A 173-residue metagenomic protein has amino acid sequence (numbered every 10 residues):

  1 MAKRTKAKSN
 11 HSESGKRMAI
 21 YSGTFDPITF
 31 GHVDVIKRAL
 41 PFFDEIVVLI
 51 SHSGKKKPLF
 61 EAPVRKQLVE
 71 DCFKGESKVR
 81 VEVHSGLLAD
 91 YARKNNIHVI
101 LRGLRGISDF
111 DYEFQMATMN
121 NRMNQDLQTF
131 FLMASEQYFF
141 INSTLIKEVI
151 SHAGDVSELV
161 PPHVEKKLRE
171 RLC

Functional and structural regions predicted by a protein language model:
M1-C173: Nucleotidyltransferase catalytic core that binds NTPs
